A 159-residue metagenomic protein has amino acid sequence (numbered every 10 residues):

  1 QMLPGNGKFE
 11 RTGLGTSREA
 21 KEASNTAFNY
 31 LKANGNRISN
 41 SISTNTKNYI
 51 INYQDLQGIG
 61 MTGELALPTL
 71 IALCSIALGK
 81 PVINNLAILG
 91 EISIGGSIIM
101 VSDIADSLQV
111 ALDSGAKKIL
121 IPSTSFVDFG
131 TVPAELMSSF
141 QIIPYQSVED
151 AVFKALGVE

Functional and structural regions predicted by a protein language model:
Q1-E159: Peripheral, non-AAA+ core regions of ATP-driven protein-machinery
